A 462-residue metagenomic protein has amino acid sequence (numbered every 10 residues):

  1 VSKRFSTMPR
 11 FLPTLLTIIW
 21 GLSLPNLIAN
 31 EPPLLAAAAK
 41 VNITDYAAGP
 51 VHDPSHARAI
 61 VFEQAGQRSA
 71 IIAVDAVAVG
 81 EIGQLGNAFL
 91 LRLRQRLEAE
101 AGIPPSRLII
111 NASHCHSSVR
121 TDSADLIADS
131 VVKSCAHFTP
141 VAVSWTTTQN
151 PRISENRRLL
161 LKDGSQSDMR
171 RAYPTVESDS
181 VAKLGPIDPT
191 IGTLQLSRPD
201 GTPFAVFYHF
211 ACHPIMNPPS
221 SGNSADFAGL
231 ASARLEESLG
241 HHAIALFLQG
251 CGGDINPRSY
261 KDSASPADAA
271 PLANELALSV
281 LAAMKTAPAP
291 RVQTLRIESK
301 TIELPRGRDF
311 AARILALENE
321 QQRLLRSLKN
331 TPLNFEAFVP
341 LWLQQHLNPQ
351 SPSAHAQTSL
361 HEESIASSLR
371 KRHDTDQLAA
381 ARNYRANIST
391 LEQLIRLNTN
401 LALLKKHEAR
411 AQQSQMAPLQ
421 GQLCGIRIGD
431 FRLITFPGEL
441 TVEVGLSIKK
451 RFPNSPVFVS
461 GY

Functional and structural regions predicted by a protein language model:
V1-L16: Bacterial N-terminal signal peptides that target proteins for export
V1-S2, S23-P32: Basic/polar N-terminal segments that are highly enriched at the extreme N-terminus, encompassing both cleavable
P13-N26: Bacterial N-terminal signal peptides
N30-I244, L248-N274, M284, R291-G461: Conserved beta-alpha junction segments in alpha/beta enzyme cores
